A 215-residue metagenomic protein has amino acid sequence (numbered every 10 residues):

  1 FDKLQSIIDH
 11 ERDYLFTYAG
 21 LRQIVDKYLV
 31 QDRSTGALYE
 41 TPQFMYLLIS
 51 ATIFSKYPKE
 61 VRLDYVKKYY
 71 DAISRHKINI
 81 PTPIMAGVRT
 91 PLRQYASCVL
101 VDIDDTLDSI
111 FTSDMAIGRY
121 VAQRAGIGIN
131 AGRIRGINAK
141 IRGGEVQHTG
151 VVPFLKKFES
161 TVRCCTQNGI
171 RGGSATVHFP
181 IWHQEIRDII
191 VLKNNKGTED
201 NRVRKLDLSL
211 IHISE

Functional and structural regions predicted by a protein language model:
F1-S214: Extended catalytic cores of very large enzyme megasubunits
